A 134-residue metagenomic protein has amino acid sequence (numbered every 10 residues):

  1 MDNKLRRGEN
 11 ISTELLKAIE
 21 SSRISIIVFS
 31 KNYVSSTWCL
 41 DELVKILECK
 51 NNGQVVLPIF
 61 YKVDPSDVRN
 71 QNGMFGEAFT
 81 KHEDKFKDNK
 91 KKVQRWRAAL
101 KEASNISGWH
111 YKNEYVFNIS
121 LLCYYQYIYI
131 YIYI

Functional and structural regions predicted by a protein language model:
M1-D2, F29: Residue-level detector of family-conserved "landmark" positions at structurally sensitive sites
D2-E14, I106-Q126, I134: N-terminal flanking helix/linker immediately upstream of nucleotide/cofactor-binding cores
I11-Y115: Cross-kingdom TIR/SEFIR domain
I24-S25, N52, Y125-I134: Terminal export signals
